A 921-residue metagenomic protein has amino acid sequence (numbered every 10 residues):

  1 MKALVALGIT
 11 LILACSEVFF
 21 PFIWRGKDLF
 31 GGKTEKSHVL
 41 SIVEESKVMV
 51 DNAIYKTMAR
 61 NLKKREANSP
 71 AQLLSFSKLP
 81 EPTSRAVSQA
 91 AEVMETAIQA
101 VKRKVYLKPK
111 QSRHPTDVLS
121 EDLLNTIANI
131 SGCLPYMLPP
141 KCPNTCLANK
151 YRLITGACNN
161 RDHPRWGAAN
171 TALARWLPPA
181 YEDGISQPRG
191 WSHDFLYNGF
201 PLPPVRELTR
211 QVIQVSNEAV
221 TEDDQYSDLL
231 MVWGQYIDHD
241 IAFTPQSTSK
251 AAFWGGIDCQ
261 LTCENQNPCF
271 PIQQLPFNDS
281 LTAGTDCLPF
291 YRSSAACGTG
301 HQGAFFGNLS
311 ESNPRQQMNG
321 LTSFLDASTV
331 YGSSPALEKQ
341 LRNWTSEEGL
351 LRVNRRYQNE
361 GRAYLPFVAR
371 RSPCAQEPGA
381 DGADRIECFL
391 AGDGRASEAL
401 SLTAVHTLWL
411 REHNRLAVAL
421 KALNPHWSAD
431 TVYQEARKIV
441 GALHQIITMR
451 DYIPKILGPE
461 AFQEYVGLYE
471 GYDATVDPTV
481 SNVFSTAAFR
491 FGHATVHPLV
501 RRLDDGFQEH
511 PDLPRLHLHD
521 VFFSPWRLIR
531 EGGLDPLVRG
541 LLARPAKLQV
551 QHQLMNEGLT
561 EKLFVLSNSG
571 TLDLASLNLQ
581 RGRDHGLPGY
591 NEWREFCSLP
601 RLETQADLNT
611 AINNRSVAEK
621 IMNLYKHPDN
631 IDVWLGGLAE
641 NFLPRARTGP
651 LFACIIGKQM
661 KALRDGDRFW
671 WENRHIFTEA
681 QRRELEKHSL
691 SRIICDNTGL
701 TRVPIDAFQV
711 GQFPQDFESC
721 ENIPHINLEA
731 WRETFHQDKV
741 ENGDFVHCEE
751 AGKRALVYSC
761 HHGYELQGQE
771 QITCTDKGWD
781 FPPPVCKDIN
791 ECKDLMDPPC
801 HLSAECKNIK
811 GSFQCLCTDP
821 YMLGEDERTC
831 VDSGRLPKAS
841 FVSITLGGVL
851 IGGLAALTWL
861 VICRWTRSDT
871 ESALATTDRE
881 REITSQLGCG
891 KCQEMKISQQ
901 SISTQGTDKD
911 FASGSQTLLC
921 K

Functional and structural regions predicted by a protein language model:
K2-L400, V418, L423-G743, G853-T858 (+3 more regions): Terminal regions of secretory-pathway proteins
I12, E17, P837-G848: Alpha-helical transmembrane segments in eukaryotic/viral proteins
Q737-N742, L766, I772-P798, D819-P837: N-terminal entry motif of extracellular EGF-like repeats
D797-C800, I809-K810: Repeat-scaffold signature, strongest for collagen triple-helical Gly-X-Y repeats
F841-R867: Single-pass type I membrane-protein transmembrane alpha-helix
R867-A875: Interhelical loop segments of eukaryotic multi-pass membrane proteins
